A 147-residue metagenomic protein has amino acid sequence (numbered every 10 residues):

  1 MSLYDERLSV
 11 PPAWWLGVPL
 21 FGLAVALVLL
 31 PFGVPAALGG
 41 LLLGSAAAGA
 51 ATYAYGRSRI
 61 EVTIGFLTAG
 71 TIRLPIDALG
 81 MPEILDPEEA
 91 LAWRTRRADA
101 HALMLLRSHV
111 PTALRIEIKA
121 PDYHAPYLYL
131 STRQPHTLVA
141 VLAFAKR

Functional and structural regions predicted by a protein language model:
M1-P31: N-terminal membrane-targeting/pre-transmembrane regions
F21-G22, E61, R115-D122, K146: Hydrophobic, well-ordered secondary-structure segments that either form specific early membrane-associated helices used
L23, A90-A98, A143-R147: Short, surface-exposed secondary-structure junctions/capping segments
G33-L42: Short, aromatic-rich membrane-interface segments at the entry and exit of alpha-helical transmembrane domains
G44, Y127-L128, A140: Nucleic-acid endonuclease domains
G44-E83: Conserved beta-hairpin
G70-Y129: Non-transmembrane, membrane-adjacent beta-strand/coil modules in membrane-associated proteins and peripheral
S131-R147: Cytosol-/stroma-facing membrane-proximal "stalk/adaptor" domains immediately downstream of transmembrane anchors
